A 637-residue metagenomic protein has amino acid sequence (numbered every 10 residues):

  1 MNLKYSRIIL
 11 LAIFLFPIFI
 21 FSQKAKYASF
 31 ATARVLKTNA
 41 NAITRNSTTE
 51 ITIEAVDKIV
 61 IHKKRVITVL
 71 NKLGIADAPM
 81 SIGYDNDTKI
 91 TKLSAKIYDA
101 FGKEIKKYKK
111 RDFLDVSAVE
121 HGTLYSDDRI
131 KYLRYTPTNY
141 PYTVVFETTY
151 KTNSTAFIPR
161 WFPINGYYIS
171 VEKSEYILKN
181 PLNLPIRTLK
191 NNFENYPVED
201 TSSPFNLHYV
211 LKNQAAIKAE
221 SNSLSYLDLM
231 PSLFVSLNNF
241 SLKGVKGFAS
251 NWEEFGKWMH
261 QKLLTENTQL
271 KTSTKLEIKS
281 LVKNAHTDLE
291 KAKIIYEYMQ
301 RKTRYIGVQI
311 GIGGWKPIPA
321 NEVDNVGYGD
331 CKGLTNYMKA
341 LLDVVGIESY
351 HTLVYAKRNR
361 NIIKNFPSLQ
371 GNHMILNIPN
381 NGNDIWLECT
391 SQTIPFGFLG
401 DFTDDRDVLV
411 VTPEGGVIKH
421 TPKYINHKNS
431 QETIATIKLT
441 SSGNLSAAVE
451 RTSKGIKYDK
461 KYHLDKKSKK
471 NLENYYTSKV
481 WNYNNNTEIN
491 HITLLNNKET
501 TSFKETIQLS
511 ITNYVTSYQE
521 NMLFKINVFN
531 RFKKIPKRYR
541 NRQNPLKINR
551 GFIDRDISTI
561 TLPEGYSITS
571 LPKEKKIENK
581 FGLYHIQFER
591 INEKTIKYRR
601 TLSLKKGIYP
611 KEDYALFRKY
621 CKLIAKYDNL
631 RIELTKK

Functional and structural regions predicted by a protein language model:
M1-K26: Bacterial Sec-dependent N-terminal signal peptides
Q23-K637: A sensor for short, sequence-defined functional sites
